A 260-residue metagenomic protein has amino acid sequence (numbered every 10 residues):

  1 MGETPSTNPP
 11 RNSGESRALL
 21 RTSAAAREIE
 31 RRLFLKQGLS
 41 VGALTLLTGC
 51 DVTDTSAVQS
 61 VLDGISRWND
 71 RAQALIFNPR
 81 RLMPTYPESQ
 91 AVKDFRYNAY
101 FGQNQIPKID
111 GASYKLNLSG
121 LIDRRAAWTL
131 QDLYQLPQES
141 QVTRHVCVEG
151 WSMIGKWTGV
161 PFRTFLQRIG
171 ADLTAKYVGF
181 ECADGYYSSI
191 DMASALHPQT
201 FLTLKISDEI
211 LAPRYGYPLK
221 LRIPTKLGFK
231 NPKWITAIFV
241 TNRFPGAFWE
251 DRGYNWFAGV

Functional and structural regions predicted by a protein language model:
M1-I29, L33, A43-L44: N-terminal secretory signal peptides
S6, P10-N12, L47, Y100 (+2 more regions): Intrinsically disordered, low-complexity segments enriched in small/polar residues
R27-K36, L44-D63: N-terminal twin-arginine translocation
T53-V260: Structured, non-membrane catalytic/scaffold regions adjacent to prosthetic-group chemistry
